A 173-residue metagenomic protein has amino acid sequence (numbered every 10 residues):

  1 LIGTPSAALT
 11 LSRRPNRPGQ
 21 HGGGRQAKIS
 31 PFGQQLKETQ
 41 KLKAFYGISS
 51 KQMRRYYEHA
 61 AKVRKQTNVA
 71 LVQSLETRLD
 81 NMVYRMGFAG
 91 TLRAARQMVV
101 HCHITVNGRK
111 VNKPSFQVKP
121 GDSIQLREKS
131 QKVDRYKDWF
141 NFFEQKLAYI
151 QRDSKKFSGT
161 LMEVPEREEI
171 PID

Functional and structural regions predicted by a protein language model:
L1-M86, K113-D173: Ferredoxin-like alpha/beta domains used as RNA- or RNAP-binding modules
R85, V100-H101: The C-terminal cap of the DNA-recognition helix in HTH/winged-HTH DNA-binding domains, marking the helix-to-coil
A89-L92, M98-V99, V118: Short, well-ordered loop/turn sites that connect or cap secondary structure elements
R96, G108, D134-K137: A generic "cationic amphipathic patch" detector
C102-T105, K110-N112: Glycine- and Gly-Pro-enriched alpha-helical subdomains that act as flexible, kink-prone "lid/hinge" or packing modules
